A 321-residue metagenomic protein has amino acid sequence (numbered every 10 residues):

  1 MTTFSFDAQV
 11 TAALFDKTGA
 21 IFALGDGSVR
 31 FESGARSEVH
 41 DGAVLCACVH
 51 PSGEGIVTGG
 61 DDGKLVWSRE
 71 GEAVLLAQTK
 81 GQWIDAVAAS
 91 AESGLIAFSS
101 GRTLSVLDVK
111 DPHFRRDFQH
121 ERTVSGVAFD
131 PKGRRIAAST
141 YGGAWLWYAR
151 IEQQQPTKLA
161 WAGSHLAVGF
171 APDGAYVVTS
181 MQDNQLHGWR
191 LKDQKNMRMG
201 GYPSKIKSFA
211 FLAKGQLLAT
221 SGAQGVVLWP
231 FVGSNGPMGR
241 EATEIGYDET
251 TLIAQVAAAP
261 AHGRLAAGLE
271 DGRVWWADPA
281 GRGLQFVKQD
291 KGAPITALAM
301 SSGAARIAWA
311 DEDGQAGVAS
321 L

Functional and structural regions predicted by a protein language model:
M1-L321: WD40-repeat beta-propeller superdomains and closely related acidic/aromatic-rich repeat-like regions
